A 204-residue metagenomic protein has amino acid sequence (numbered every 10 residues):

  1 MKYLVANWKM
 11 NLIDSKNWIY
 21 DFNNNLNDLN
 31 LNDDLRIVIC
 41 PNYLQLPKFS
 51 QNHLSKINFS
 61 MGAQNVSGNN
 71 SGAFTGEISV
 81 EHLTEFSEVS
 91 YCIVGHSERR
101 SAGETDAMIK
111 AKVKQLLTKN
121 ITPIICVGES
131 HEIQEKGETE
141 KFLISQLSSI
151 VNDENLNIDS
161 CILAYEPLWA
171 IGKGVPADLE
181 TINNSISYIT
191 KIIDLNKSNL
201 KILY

Functional and structural regions predicted by a protein language model:
M1-Y204: Active-site loop-to-helix "anion-binding N-cap" substructures in soluble metabolic enzymes
